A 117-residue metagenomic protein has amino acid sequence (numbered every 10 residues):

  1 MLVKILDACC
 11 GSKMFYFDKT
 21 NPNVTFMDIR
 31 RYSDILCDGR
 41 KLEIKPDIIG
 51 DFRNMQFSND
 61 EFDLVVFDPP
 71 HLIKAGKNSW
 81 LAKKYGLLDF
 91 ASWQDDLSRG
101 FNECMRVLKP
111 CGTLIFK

Functional and structural regions predicted by a protein language model:
M1-K117: Class I S-adenosyl-L-methionine-dependent methyltransferase catalytic core
